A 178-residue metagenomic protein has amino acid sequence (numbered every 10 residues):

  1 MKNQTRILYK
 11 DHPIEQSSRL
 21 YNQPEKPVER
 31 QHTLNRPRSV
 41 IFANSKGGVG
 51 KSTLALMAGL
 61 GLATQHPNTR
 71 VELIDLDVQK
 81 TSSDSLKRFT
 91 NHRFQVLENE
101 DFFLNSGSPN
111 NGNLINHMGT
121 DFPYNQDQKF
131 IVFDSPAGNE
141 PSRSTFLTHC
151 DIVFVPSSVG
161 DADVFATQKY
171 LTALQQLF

Functional and structural regions predicted by a protein language model:
M1-A43: Extreme N-terminal, non-catalytic leader segments that precede Walker-type/kinase nucleotide-binding cores
Y9, Y21, I115, T172 (+1 more regions): Compositionally biased amphipathic helical and low-complexity segments enriched in hydrophobic
D11, P24, I41-F42, T120-N125 (+1 more regions): A generic short-segment signal for beta-strand/edge and adjacent turn/coil regions
Y21-E25, L54, Q79: Short amphipathic alpha-helical surface micro-motifs
L34, R38-V49, L56, L60-F133 (+2 more regions): P-loop/Walker-type NTP enzyme "switch/lid" segment
S52-M57, T167-L171: Short amphipathic alpha-helical segment that frequently serves as the phosphate-/nucleotide-binding helix
E72, P136-F178: Conserved catalytic-core segment of NTP-binding enzymes
